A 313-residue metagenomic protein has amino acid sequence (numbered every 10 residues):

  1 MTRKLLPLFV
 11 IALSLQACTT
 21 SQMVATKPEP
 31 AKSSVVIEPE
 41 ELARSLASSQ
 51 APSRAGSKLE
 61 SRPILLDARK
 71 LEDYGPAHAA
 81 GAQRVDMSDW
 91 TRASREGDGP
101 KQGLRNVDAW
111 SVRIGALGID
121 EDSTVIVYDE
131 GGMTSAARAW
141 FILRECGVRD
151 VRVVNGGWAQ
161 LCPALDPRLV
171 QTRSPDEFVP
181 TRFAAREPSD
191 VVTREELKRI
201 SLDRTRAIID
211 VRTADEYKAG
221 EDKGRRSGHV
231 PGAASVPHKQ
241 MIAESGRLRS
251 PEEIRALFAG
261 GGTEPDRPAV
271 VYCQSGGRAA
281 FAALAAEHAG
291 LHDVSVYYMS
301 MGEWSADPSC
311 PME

Functional and structural regions predicted by a protein language model:
M1-K4: Positively charged n-region of N-terminal signal peptides that target proteins for export
P7-Q16: Bacterial N-terminal signal peptides
T19-A31, K101-E195, R199-I200, E221 (+3 more regions): Thiolate-centered catalytic microenvironments shared by cysteine-dependent enzyme domains
P28-E121, I200-D266: Positively charged, proline/Ser/Thr-rich regional signature most characteristic of the Rhodanese/CDC25-like
A68-R69, D86-S88, Y128-E130, V154-G156 (+4 more regions): Active-site-proximal beta-strand/loop segments in catalytic clefts of secreted hydrolases
A82, L143, D210, A233 (+3 more regions): Terminal peptide-recognition signature
T91-R92, W158-L161, I242, M301-S305: Short gly/pro/ser/thr-enriched loop/turn and capping motifs at secondary-structure boundaries
I254-A256, E264-M312: C-terminal soluble interaction/assembly domains
